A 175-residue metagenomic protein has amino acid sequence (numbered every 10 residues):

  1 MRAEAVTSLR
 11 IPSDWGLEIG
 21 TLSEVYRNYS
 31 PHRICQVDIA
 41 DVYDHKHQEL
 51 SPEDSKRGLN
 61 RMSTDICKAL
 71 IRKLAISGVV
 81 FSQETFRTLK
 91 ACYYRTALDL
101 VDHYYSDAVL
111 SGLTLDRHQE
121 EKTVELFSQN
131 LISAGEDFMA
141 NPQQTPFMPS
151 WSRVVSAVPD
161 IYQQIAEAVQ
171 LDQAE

Functional and structural regions predicted by a protein language model:
M1-W15, N28: Aromatic-glycine-rich donor-binding/catalytic loop that engages nucleotide-sugar donors across glycosyltransferases
E4, G20-E24: Active-site phosphate/pyrophosphate-handling residues
V6, V42-D44: Short Gly/Pro-enriched loop/turn and capping motifs at secondary-structure junctions
L9-L17, K46-Q48, D54: Short acidic, glycine/proline-enriched loop segments that cap or flank alpha-helices
S13, S23-V42: Catalytic donor-sugar/metal-binding loop of nucleotide-sugar-dependent glycosyltransferases
Y43, E49-E175: Terminal low-complexity segments of carbohydrate-biosynthetic enzymes
